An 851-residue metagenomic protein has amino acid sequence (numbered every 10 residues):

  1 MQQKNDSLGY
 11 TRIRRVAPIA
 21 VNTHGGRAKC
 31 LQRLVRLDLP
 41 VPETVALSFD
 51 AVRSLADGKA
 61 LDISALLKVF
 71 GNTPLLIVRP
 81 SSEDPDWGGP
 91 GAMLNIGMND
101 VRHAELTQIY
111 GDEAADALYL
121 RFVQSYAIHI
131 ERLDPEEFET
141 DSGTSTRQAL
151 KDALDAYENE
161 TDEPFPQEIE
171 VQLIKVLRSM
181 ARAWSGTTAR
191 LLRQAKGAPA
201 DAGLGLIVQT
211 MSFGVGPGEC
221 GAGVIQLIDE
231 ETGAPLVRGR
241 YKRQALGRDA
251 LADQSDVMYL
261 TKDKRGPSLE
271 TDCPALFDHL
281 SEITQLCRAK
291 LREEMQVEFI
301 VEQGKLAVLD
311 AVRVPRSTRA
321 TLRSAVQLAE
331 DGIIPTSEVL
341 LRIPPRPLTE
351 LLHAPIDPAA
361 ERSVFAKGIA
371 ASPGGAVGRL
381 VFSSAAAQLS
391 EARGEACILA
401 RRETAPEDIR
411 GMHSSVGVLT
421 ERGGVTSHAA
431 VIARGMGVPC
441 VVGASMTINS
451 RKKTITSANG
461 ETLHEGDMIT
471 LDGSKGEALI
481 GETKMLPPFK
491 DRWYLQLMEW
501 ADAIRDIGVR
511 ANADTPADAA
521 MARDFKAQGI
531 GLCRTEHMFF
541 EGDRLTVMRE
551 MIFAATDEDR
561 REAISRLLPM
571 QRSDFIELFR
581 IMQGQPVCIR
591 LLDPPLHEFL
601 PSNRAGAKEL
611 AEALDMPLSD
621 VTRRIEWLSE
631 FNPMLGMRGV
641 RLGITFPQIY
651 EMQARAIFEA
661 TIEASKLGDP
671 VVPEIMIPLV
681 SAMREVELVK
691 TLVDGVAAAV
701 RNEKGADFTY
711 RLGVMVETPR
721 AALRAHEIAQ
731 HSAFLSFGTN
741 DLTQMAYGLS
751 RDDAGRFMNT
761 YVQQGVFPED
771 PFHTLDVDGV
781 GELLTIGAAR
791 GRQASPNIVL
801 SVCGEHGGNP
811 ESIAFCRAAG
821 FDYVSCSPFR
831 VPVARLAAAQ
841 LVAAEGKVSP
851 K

Functional and structural regions predicted by a protein language model:
M1-S363, A370, A385-E391, E395-I398 (+13 more regions): Nucleotide/phosphate-binding sheet-loop regions of phosphoryl- and nucleotidyl-transfer enzymes
V45, E421-G423, V442-S445, C533 (+2 more regions): Short beta->alpha connector loops at strand-helix junctions that form conserved, small/polar/Pro-enriched
G332, L479-M498: Short, compositionally biased
V416-R422, C440, S801: A short, small-residue-rich loop immediately preceding and capping a beta-strand
A444-T454: Short, structured beta-strand/loop micro-motifs enriched in basic residues and often containing a Trp
L471-E477: Short, charged beta-turn/beta-strand-edge "cap" motif at the junction between a beta-strand and an adjacent loop
K490-W493, W500-K851: Conserved alpha/beta-domain cores
